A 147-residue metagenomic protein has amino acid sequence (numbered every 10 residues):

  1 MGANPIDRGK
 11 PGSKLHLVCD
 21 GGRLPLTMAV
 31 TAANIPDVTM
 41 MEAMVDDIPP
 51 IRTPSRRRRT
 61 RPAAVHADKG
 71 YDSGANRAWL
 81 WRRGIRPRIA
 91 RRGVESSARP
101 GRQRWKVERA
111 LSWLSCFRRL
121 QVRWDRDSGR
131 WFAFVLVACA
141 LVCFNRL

Functional and structural regions predicted by a protein language model:
M1-R92, R99, R104, V135-A138 (+1 more regions): Polybasic low-complexity intrinsically disordered regions
G70-D72, V94-S96, S112, R119-L120: Short Gly/Pro-enriched loop/turn and capping motifs at secondary-structure junctions
P100-F134: Short amphipathic alpha-helical "interface-anchor" segments enriched in bulky aromatics
F117-V122, L141-L147: Short helix-capping/linker segments at secondary-structure and domain boundaries
